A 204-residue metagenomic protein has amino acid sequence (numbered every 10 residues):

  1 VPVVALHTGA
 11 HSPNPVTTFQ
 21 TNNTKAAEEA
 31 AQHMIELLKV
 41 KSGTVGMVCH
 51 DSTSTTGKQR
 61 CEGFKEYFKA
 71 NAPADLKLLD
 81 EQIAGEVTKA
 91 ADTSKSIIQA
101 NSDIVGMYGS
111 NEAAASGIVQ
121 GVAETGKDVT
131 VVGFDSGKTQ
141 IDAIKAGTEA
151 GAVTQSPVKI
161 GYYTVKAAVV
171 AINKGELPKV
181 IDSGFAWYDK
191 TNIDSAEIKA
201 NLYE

Functional and structural regions predicted by a protein language model:
V1-E204: A residue-level marker of the well-folded mature domains of exported/periplasmic proteins
